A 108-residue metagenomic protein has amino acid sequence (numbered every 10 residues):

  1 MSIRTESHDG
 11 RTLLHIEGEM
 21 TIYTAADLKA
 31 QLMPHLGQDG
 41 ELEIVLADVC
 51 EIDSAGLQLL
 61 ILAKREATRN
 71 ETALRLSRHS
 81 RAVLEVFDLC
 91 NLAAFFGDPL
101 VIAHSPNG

Functional and structural regions predicted by a protein language model:
M1-I52, L62-G108: STAS-like cytosolic regulatory interaction modules
